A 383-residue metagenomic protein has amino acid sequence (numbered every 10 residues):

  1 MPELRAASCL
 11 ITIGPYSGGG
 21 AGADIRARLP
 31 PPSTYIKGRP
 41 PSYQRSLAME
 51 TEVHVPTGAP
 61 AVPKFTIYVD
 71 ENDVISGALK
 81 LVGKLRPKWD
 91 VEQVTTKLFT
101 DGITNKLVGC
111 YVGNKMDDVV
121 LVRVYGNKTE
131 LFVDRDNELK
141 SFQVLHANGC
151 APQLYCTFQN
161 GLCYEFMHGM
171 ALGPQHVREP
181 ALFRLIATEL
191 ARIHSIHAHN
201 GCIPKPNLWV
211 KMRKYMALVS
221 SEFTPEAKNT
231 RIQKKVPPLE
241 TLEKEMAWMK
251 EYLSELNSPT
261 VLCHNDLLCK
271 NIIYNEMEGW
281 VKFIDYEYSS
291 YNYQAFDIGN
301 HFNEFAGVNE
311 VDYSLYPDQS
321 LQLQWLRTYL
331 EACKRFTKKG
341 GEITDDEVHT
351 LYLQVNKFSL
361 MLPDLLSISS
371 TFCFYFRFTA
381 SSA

Functional and structural regions predicted by a protein language model:
M1-I36, I67, K235-P238, S359-L365 (+1 more regions): Intrinsically disordered, low-complexity basic segments at termini and long loops, enriched in Pro/Gly and/or Arg/Ser
P2-E3, R28-P30, Y35-K97: Juxta-kinase regulatory segment immediately upstream of eukaryotic protein kinase catalytic domains
K97-L242, W248, Y252-P259, M277-E278: ATP-binding pocket architecture of kinase catalytic cores
L262-H264, C269: Catalytic-loop of the protein kinase fold
K270-V308: Catalytic activation segment of kinase domains across protein kinase-like and atypical kinase folds
A295-G341, M361-R377: Active-site activation/catalytic loop segments of kinase-like enzymes and analogous catalytic loops in related
G341-S359: All-alpha amphipathic helical-bundle segments outside canonical DNA-binding/catalytic cores that form hydrophobic
R377-A383: C-terminal/domain-terminus segments
